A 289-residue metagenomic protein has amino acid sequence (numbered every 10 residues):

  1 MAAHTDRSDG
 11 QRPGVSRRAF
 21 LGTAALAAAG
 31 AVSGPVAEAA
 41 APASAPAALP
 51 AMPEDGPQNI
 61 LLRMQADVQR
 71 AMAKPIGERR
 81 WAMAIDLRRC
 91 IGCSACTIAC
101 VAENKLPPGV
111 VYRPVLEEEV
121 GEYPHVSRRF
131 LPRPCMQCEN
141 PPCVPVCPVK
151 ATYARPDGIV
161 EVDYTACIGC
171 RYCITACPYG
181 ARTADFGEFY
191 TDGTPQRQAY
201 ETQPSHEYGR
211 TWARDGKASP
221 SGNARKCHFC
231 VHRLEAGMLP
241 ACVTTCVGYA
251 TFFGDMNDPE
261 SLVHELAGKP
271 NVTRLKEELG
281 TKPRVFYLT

Functional and structural regions predicted by a protein language model:
A3-A28: N-terminal secretory signal peptides and thylakoid transit peptides that target proteins across membranes
R12-L21, A39, A43-A47, C96 (+3 more regions): Twin-arginine (Tat) signal peptide motif
G14, G34-M83, E278-G280, F286-T289: C-terminal segment of N-terminal export signals and the immediately downstream linker at the start of the mature
L49-D55, N59-R63, A102-L131, Y153-A166 (+2 more regions): Non-heme iron-sulfur electron-transfer modules
P75-I98: Mature N-terminal segment immediately following signal peptide/propeptide cleavage in secreted/periplasmic
C90-C96, C100, C135-C138, C143 (+6 more regions): Short cysteine clusters
A95-V101, K105-P108, C143, T152 (+4 more regions): Short functional micro-motifs and their immediate structural scaffolds
H232-T289: Long, compositionally biased charged/polar accessory segments in the mid-to-C-terminal portions of proteins
